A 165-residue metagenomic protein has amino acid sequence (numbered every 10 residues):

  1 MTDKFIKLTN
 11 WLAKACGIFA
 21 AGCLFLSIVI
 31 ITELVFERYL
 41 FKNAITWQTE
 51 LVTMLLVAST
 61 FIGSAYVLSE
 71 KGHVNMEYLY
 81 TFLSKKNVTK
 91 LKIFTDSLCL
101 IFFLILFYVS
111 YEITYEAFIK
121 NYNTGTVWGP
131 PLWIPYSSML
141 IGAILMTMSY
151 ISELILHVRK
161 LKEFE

Functional and structural regions predicted by a protein language model:
M1-E165: Alpha-helical transmembrane segments and membrane-interface helix-loop junctions in multi-pass membrane proteins
